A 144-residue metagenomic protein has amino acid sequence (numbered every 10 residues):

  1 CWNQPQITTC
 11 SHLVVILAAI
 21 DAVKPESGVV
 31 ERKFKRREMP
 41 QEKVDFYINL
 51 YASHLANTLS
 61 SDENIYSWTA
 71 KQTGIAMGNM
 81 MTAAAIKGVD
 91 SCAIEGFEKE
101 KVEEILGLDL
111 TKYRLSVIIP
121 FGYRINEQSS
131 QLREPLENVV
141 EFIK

Functional and structural regions predicted by a protein language model:
C1-K144: Acidic, surface-exposed loops and disordered segments
